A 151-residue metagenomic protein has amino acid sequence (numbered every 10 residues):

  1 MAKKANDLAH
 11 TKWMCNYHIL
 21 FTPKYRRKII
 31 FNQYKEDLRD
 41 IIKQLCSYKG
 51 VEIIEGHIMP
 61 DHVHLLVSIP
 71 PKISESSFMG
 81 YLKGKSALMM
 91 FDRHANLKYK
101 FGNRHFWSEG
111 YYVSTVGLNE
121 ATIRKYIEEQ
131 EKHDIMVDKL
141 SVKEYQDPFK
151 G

Functional and structural regions predicted by a protein language model:
M1-G151: Basic nucleic-acid-binding interfaces
